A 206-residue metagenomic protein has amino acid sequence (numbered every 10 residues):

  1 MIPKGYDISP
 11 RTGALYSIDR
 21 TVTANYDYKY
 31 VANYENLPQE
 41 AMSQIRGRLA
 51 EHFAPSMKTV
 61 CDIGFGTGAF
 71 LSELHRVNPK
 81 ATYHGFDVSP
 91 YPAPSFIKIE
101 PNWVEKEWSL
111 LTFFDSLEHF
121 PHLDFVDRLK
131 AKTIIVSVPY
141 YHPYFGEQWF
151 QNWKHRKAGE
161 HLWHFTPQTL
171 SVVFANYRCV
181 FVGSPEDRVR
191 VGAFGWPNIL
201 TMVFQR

Functional and structural regions predicted by a protein language model:
M1-L110, L123-K130, F150, K157-A158 (+2 more regions): Conserved N-terminal segment of class I S-adenosyl-L-methionine
S116-H119: Hydrophobic adenine-recognition pocket in adenosine-nucleotide-binding enzymes
T133-I135: Short glycine-centered segments of the SAM/dcSAM-binding site in methyltransferase folds
S137-W163, Q168-T169: Short, glycine-/aromatic-enriched active-site segment of Class I SAM-dependent methyltransferases
F174: Short active-site loop/helix that positions an aromatic residue
C179-F181: Residue-level detector of beta-propeller blades
